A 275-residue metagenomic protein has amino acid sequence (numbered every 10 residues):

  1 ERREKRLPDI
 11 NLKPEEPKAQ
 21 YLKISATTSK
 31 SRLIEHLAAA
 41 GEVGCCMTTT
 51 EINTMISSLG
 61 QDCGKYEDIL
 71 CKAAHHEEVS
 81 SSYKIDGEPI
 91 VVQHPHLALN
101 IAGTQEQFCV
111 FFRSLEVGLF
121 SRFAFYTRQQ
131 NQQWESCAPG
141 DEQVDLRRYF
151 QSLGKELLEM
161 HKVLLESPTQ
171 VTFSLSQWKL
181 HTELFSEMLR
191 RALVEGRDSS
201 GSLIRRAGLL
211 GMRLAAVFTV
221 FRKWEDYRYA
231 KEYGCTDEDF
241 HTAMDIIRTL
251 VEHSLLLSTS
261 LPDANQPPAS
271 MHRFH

Functional and structural regions predicted by a protein language model:
E1-H275: Phosphate-handling catalytic cores of nucleic-acid transaction enzymes
